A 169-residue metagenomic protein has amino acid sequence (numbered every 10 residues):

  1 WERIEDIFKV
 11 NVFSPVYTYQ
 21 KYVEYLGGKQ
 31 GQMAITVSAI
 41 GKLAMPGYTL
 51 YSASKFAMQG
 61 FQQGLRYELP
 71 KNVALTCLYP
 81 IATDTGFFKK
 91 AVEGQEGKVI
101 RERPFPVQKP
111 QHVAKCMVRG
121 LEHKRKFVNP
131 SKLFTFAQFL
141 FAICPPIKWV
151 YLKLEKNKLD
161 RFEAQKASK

Functional and structural regions predicted by a protein language model:
R3-E5: Substrate-binding pocket helix/loop in short-chain dehydrogenase/reductase
Y19, S54: Active-site helix of classical SDR
K21-Q30: A short helix-coil junction within the Rossmann-fold of NAD(P)-dependent oxidoreductases
Y25, L43, G64-A74: Active-site-adjacent segment of SDR/Rossmann-fold oxidoreductases
S38: Residue(s) in the substrate-gating loop at a strand-loop-helix junction that position the organic substrate next
M45-T49: Active-site loop immediately N-terminal to the catalytic Tyr-X3-Lys motif of short-chain dehydrogenase/reductase
P70-L133: SDR active-site lid
